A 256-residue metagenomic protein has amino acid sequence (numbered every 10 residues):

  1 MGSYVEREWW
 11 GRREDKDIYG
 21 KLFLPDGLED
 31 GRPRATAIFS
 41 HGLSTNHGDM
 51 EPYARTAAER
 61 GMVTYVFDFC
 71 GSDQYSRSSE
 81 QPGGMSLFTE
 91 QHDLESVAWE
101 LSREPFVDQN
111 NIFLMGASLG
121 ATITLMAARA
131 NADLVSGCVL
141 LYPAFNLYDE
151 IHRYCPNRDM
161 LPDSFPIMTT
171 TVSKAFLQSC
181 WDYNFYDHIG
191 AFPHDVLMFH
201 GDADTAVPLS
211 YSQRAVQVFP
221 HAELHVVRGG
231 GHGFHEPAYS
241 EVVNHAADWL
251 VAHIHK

Functional and structural regions predicted by a protein language model:
M1-E29: N-terminal cap/lid segment of alpha/beta-hydrolase-fold proteins
R34, F39-T45: Active-site glycine-rich loops that stabilize anionic/oxyanionic intermediates across multiple enzyme folds
L43-R55: The serine-hydrolase catalytic nucleophile loop
D49, G84-P105: Alpha/beta-hydrolase active-site loop
T56-S79: Conserved alpha/beta-hydrolase
R129-A175: Hydrolase active-site cap/lid region
F192-P193, M198-H200, D204: Short beta-strand/loop motif that positions the catalytic acidic residue of the alpha/beta-hydrolase fold
G230-V243: Catalytic histidine-centered segment of alpha/beta-hydrolase-like enzymes
